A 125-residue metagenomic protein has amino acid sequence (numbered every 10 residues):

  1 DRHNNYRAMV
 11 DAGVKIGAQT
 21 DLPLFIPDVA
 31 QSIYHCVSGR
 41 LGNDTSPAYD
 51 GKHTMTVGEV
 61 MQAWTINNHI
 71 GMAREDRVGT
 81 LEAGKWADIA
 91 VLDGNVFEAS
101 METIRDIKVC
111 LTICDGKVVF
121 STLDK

Functional and structural regions predicted by a protein language model:
D1-E98, E102, I107-D115: His/Asp/Glu-enriched, well-ordered alpha-helical/loop segment that forms or immediately abuts the divalent-metal
D124-K125: Residue-level structural signal for beta-strand termini and adjacent loop
